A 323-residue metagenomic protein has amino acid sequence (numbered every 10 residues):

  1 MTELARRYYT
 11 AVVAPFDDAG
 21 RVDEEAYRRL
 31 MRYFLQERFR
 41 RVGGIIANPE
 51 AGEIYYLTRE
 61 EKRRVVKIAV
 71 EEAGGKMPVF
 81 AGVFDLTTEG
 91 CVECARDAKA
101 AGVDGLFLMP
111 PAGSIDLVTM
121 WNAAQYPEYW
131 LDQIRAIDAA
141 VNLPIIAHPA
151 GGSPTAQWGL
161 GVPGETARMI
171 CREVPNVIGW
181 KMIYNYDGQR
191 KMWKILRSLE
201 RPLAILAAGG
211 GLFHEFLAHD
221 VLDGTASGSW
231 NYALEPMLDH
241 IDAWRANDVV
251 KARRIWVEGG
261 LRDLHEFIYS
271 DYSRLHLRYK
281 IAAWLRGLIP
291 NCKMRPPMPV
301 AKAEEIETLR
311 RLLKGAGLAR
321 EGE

Functional and structural regions predicted by a protein language model:
T2-G161, M298-P299, A319-E323: Active-site beta->alpha loop and helix N-cap motifs at the rims of alpha/beta catalytic domains
A5-T10, R40-I45, A69-E72, L106-P110 (+6 more regions): Short amphipathic alpha-helical segments, especially helix-boundary/capping motifs
Y9-P15, E37-V42, V221, L234-E323: C-terminal alpha-helical cap/extension of soluble enzyme domains
A26-L30, E61, V65, G90 (+9 more regions): General structural feature for long, well-ordered alpha-helical segments within catalytic domains of soluble enzymes
F34, I45-I54, A69, V83 (+14 more regions): Long, contiguous hydrophobic alpha-helical segments, chiefly transmembrane helices and signal peptides
G43-G44, P78-G90, G113-L131, A147-A156 (+4 more regions): Hydrophobic transmembrane alpha-helix bundles
R64, I68-A73, D97, A101 (+8 more regions): Alpha-helical structural signal in soluble globular domains
A139-A140, P144-Y272: Catalytic alpha/beta core domains of metabolic enzymes, predominantly
